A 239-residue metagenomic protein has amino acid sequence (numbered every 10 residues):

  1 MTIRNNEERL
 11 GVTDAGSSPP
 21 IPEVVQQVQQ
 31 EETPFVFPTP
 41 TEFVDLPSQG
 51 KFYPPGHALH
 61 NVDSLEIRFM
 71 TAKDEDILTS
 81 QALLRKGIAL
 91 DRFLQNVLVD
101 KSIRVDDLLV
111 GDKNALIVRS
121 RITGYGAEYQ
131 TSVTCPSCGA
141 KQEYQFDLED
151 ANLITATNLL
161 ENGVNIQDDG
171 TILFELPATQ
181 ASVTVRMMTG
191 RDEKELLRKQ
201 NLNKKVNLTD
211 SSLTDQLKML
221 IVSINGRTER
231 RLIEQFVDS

Functional and structural regions predicted by a protein language model:
T2-S239: Long C-terminal interaction/binding lobes of large macromolecular proteins
